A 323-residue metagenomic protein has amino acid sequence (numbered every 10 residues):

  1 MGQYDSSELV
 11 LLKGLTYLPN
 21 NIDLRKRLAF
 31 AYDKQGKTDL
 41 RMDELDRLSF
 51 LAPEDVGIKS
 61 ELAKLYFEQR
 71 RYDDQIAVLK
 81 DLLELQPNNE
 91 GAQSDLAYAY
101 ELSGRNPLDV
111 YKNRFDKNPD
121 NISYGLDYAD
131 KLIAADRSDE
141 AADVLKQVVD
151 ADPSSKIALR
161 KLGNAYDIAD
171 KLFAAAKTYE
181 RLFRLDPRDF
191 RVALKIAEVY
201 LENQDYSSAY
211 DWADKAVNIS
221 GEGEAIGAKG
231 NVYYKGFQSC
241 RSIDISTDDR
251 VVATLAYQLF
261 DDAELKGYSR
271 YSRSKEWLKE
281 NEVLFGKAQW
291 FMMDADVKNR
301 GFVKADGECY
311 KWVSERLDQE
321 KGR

Functional and structural regions predicted by a protein language model:
M1, V10, D23-F30, G57-K64 (+5 more regions): Canonical tetratricopeptide repeat
M1-G2, Q35, Q69, S103 (+4 more regions): Structural motif corresponding to the intra-repeat A-B loop/turn of tetratricopeptide repeats
P19, P53, P87, P119-D120 (+4 more regions): Short coil turns that delineate tetratricopeptide repeat
L24, I58, A92, Y124 (+4 more regions): TPR alpha-solenoid repeat register
F50, F67, Y72-E90, A97 (+5 more regions): TPR/TPR-like (Sel1-like) alpha-helical repeat modules
N113-D120, D262-R323: Terminal, low-structured helical/coil segments at or just beyond the last alpha-helical repeat
